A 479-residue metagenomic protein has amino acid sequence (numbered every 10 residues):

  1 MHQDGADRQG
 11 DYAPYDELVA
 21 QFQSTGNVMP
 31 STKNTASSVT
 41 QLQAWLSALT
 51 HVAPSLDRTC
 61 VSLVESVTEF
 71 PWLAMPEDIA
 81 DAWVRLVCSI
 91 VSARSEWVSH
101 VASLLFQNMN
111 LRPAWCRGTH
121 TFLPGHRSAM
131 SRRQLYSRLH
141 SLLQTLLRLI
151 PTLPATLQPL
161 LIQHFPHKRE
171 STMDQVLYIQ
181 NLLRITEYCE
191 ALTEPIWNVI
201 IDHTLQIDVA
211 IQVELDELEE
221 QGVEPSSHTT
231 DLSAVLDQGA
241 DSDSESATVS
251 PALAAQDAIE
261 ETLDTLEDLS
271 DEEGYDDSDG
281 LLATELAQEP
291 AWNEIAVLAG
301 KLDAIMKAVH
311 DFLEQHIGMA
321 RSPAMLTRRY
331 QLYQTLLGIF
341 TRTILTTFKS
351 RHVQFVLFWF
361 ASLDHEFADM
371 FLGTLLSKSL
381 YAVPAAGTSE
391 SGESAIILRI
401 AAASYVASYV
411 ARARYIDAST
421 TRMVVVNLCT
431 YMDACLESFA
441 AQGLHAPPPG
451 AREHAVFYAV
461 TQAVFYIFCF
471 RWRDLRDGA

Functional and structural regions predicted by a protein language model:
M1-L182: Long amphipathic alpha-helical scaffold regions
D16-V19, V61-V64, S99-F106, H140-L143 (+11 more regions): Hydrophobic core segments within long, regular secondary-structure runs in both alpha- and beta-rich folds
Q21-A36, E65-D78, I90, N108-R132 (+9 more regions): Helix-loop junctions that connect tandem helical modules in alpha-solenoid scaffolds
V39-L42, P76, A80, R132 (+11 more regions): Residue-level detector of extended alpha-helical repeat arrays and alpha-solenoid scaffolds
W45-T50, W83-A93, M109-N110, R138-L147 (+8 more regions): Hydrophobic residues within the alpha-helices of tandem HEAT/HEAT-like
A53-P124, A191-L205, Q212, E217-T229 (+3 more regions): Helix-rich alpha-solenoid scaffolding regions
E96-R342: Alpha-helical repeat/alpha-solenoid scaffolds of the HEAT/ARM/MIF4G superfamily and closely related elongated all-alpha
L345, Q354-A479: Eukaryotic scaffolding regions of large macromolecular assemblies
